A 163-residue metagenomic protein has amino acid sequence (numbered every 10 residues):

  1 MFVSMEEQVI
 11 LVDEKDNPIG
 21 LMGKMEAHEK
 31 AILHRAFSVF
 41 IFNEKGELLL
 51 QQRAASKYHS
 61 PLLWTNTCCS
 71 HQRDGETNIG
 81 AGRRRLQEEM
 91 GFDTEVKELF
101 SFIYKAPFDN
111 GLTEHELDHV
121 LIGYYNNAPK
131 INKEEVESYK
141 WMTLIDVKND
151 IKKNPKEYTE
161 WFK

Functional and structural regions predicted by a protein language model:
F2-S38, E44: Acidic, metal-coordinating catalytic segment for phosphate/diphosphate chemistry, firing primarily on the Nudix
V9, E47-L48, Y139-K140: A residue-level structural signature of the nucleotidyltransferase/glycosyltransferase Rossmann-like core
M25, L62, I103-F108, L112-K163: Nudix hydrolase/Nudix homology domain
E26-F37, E47-R84: Conserved Nudix-box catalytic region and its N-terminal flanking loop in Nudix hydrolases and closely related
V39, C68, E98, H119-L121: A structural signal for short, well-ordered beta-strand segments
E89: Short alpha-helical functional segments enriched in proximate histidine and acidic residues
F92-S101: A short coil-to-beta-strand element that immediately follows conserved catalytic motifs
